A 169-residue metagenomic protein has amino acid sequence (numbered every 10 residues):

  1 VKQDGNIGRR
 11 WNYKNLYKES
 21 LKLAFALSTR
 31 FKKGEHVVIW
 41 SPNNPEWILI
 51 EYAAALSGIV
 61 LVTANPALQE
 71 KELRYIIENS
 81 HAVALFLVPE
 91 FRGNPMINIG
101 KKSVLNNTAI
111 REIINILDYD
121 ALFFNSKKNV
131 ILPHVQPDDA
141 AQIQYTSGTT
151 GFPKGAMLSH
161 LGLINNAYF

Functional and structural regions predicted by a protein language model:
V1-Y52, Q69-R74, H134-V135: Conserved AMP-binding/adenylate-forming core of the ANL superfamily
Y17-F25, A156-F169: Conserved structural elements of the adenylate-forming
T29, I59-F124: Structural core segment of the AMP-binding/adenylate-forming
W40, L85-F86, I143: Short hydrophobic segments within beta-strands
K127-Y145, F152, M157, N166: Conserved pre-ATP/AMP-binding loop-to-beta segment of ANL
